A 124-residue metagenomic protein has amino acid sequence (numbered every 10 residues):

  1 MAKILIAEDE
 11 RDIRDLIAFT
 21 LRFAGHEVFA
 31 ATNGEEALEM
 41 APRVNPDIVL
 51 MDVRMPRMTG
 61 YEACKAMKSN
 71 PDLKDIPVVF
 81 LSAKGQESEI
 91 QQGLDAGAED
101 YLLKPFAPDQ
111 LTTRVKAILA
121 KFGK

Functional and structural regions predicted by a protein language model:
E8: Conserved acidic carboxylate
R11-F29: Two-component/phosphorelay signaling modules centered on CheY-like receiver
A18, E62, G85-L103, Q110-T113 (+1 more regions): Alpha4 helix (beta4-alpha4-beta5 surface) of REC/receiver domains from two-component response regulators
A30-I48: Acidic, metal-coordinating helix/loop segments flanking the phosphotransfer/catalytic sites of two-component signaling
N33-E36, T59-K65: Acidic catalytic/metal-coordinating carboxylates
D52, S82: Active-site residues of response regulator receiver
M55: Receiver (REC) domain active-site loop signature in two-component systems and cognate sites in sensor histidine kinases
K116-K124: The C-terminal output helix
